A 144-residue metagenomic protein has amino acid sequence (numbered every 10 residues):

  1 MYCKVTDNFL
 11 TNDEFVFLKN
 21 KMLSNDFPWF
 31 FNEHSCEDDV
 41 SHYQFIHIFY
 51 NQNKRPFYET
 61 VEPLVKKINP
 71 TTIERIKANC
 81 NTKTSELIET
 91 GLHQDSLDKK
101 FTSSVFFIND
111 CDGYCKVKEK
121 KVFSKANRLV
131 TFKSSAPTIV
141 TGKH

Functional and structural regions predicted by a protein language model:
M1-E74: Non-heme Fe(II)/2-oxoglutarate
P70, E86-S103: A short beta-loop-beta micro-motif enriched in histidine and acidic residues
I73-R75, F101-S103, D112: Extracellular structured ligand-interaction cores
R75-N81: Acidic catalytic patch
A78, L92, D98, N109-H144: Catalytic core of Fe(II)/2-oxoglutarate
N81-I88, I139: Short, solvent-exposed loop/turn segments at secondary-structure junctions
